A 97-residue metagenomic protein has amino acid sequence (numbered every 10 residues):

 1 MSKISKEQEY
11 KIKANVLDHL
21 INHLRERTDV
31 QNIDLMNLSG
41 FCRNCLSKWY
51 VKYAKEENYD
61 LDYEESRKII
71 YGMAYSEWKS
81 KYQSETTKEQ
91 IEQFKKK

Functional and structural regions predicted by a protein language model:
S2-K97: Domain-level signature for proteins that mediate thiol-based redox and metal-cofactor handling
